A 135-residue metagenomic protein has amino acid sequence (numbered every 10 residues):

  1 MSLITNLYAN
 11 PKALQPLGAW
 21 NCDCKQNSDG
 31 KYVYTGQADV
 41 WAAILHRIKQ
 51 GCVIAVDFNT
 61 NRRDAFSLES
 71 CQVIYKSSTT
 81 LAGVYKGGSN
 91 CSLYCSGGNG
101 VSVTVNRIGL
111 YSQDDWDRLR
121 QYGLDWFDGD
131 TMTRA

Functional and structural regions predicted by a protein language model:
M1-N21, Y32-G36, G87, S96-A135: Extracellular polysaccharide-targeting segments
L7, C24, A42-I44: Generic preference for hydrophobic/aromatic residues in regular secondary structure cores
A13, Y32-F66, T79-G87, I108: Extra-cytoplasmic beta-strand recognition segments
P16, N27, R47-G51, D64 (+2 more regions): Positively charged, low-complexity intrinsically disordered regions
C22-K25, C71: Small-residue (G/S/T/A) turn/hinge positions that recur once per unit in extracellular repeat modules
N27, T60, S67-L68, G97: Acidic surface patches and DE-rich sequence motifs
Q72-S77: Short beta-strand segments within Ig-like beta-sandwich modules, predominantly Fibronectin type-III
